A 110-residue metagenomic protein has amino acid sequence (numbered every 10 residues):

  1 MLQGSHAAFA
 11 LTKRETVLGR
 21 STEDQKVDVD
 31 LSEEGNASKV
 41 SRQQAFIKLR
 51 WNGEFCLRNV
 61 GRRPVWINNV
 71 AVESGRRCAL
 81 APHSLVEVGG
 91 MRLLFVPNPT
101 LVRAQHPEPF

Functional and structural regions predicted by a protein language model:
M1-S38, P97-F110: Intrinsically disordered, low-complexity acidic Ser/Thr-rich regulatory segments
S5-T12, E34-S41, W51, W66 (+2 more regions): Intrinsic disorder
T12, R58-V60: Short glycine/proline-enriched turns and hinge-like loops at secondary-structure junctions
L18, G53, V60-G61, W66-F110: C-terminal boundary/linker segments immediately following FHA domains
E23, R50-N52: Short strand-connecting beta-turns/loops that link adjacent beta-strands
V29-S32, L49, C56-R58, R77: Short histidine-centered beta-strand/loop micro-motifs that create catalytic or ligand/metal-coordination sites
Q44-I47: Buried hydrophobic-core signal for structured, non-transmembrane domains
